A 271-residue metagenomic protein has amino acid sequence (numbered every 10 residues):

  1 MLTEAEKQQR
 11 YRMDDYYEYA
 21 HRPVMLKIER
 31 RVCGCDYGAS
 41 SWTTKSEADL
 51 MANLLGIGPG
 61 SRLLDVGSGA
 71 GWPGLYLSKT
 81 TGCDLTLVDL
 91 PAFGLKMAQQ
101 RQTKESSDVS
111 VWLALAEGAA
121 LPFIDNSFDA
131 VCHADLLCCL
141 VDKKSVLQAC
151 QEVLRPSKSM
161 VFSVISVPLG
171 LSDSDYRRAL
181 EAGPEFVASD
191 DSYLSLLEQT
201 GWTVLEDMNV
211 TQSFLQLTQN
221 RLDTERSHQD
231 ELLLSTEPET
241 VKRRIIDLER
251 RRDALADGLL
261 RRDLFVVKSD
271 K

Functional and structural regions predicted by a protein language model:
M1-V32: N-terminal, positively charged/glycine-rich alpha-helical extensions of SAM-dependent methyltransferases
S41-P59: Conserved alpha-helix/loop element of class I SAM-dependent methyltransferases that forms part of the SAM/SAH-binding
R62-A120: Class I SAM-dependent methyltransferase SAM/SAH-binding core
A119-V131: A short acidic, Gly/Pro-enriched loop at the edge of an enzyme's catalytic core that lines a small-molecule cofactor
A130-D142: A short SAM/SAH-binding and catalytic strip from SAM-dependent methyltransferases
K144-S159: A short glycine-rich, Lys/Arg-flanked "PGG" loop and its adjoining helix->strand segment in the class I
F162-E185: Short, glycine-/aromatic-enriched active-site segment of Class I SAM-dependent methyltransferases
E206-K271: Conserved Class I S-adenosyl-L-methionine
